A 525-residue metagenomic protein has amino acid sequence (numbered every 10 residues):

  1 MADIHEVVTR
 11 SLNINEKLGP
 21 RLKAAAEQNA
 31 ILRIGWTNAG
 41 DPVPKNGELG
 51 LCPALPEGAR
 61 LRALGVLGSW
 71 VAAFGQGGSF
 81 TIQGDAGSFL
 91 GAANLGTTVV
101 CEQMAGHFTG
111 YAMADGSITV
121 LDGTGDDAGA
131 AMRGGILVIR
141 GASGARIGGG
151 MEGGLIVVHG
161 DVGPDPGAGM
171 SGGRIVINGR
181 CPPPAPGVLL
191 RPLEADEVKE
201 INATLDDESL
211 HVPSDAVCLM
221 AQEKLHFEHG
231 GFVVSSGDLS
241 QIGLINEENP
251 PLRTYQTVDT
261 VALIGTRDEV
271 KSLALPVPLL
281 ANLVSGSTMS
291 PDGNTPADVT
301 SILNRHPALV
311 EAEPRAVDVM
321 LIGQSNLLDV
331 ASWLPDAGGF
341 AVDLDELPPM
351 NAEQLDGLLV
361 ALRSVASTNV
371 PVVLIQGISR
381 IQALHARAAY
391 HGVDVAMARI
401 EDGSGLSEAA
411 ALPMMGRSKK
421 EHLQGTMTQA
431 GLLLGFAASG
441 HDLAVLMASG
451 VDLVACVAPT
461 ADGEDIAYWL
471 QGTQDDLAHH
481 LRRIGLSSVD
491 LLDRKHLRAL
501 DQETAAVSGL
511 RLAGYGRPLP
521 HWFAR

Functional and structural regions predicted by a protein language model:
M1-I245: Long, distal/terminal scaffolding or interaction modules with repetitive or compositionally biased sequence
A2-R60, S209-A337, D476, S487 (+1 more regions): N-terminal capping/small domains of soluble enzymes
R10, I14, L193, V234 (+8 more regions): Catalytic cores of large soluble enzymes that bind and process phosphate-bearing ligands
A59-L61, S79-F80, T98-V99, S117-T119 (+14 more regions): Structural motif
L64, H159, G377, G435-F436 (+1 more regions): Charged, low-complexity surface patches
G75, N94, F108, M113 (+14 more regions): Conserved active-site and cofactor/substrate-binding residues in soluble primary-metabolism enzymes
D85, M104, A142, N304-L434 (+1 more regions): Alpha/beta enzyme core
R146, G153, D161-G237, E421-T426 (+1 more regions): Gly/Ser/Thr/Ala-enriched C-terminal appendages of enzymes
